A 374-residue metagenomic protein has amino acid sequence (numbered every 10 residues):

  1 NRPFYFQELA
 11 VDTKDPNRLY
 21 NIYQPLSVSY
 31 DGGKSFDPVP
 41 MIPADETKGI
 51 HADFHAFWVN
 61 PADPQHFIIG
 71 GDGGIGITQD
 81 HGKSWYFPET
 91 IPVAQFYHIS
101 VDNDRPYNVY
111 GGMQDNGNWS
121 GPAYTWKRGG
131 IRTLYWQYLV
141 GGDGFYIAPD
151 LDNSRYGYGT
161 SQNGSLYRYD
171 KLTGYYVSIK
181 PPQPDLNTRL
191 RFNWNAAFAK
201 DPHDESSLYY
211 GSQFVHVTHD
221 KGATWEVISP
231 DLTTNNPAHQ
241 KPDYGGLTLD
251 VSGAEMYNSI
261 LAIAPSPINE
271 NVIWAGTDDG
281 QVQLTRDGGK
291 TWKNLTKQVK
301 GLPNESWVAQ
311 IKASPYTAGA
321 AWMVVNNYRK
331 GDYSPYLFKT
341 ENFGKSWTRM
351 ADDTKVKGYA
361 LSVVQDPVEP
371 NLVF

Functional and structural regions predicted by a protein language model:
N1-F374: Beta-propeller blade termini and top-face loops
